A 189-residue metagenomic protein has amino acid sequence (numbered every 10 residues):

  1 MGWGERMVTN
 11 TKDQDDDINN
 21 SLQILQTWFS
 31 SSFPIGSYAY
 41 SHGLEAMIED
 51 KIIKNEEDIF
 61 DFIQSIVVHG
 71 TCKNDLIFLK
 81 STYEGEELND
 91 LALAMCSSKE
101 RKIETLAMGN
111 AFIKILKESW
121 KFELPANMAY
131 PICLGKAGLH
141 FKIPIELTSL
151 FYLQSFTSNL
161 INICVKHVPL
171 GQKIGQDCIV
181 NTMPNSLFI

Functional and structural regions predicted by a protein language model:
M1-N20: Intrinsically disordered, low-complexity and often Lys/Arg-enriched segments
W3, F151-I189: C-terminal auxiliary extensions adjacent to catalytic cores
L22-G85: Glycine/small-residue-rich interface belts in oligomeric ring/scaffold proteins and their assembly partners
N74-E123: Ordered, amphipathic secondary-structure segments that act as subunit-interaction surfaces in large macromolecular
M108-F112, L116-E118, M128-F141, S155-S158: Conserved mixed alpha/beta catalytic, RNA-binding, or beta-rich assembly cores of soluble enzyme, regulatory
K142-L150: A mid-sequence, solvent-exposed acidic-amphipathic segment
